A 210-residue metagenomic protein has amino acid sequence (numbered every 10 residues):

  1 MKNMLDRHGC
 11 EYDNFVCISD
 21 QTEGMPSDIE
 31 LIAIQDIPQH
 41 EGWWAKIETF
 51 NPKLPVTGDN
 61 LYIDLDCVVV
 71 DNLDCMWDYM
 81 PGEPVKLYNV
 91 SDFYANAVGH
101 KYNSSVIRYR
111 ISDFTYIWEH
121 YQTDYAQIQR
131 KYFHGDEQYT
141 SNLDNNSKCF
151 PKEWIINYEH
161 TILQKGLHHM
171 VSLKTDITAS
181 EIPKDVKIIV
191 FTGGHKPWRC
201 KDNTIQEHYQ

Functional and structural regions predicted by a protein language model:
M1-G42, L54-V56, I111, Y209-Q210: N-terminal anchoring/stem segment of glycosyltransferases
K2-D6, I47-N51, L73-W77, D136-S141 (+1 more regions): Short amphipathic alpha-helical segments and helix-helix/interface helices
E11, K46, I63, Y102-S105 (+2 more regions): Residues that flank catalytic or metal-binding motifs in active/ligand-binding sites
C17, S27-I29, Y109-Q210: A glycosyltransferase accessory/donor-loop signature
I18-D20, I34, V90-S91, F150-E153: Conserved beta-strand termini and adjacent loop/short-helix elements that scaffold enzyme active sites in alpha/beta
E23-M25, D36-G42, A95-A97, I155-I162: A short acidic, often aromatic-flanked loop/helix-cap motif at beta-alpha or helix-coil junctions that lines enzyme
E23-P26, L31-A33, I47-K101, R108-I111: GT-A fold catalytic core of metal-dependent nucleotide-sugar glycosyltransferases, centered on the diacidic
H40-A45, N96-Y102, R199-C200: Short, charged, surface-exposed secondary-structure boundary motifs
